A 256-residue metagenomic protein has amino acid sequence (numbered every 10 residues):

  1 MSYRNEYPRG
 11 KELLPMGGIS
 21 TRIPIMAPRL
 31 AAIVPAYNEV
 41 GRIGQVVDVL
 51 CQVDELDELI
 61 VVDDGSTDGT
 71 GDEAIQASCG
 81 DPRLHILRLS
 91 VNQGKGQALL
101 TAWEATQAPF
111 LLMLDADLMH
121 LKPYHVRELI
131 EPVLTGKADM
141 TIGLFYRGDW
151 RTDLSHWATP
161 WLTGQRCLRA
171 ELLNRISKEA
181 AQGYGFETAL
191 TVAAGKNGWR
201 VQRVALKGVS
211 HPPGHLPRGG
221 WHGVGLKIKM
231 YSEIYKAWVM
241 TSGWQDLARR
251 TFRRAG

Functional and structural regions predicted by a protein language model:
R22, A181, T188, G195-G256: Hydrophobic helical membrane-anchoring modules
R29-A31, E58, A189: Cell-envelope/extracellular polymer assembly enzymes that use nucleotide-activated donors
N38-Q52: Short, well-formed alpha-helical segments that are part of the catalytic scaffolds of diverse glycosyltransferases
D63-D72: A conserved acidic beta->alpha catalytic loop
S90-T106: Glycine-rich, basic loop-to-helix element that forms the pyrophosphate-binding segment of sugar-nucleotide handling
L111: Short aromatic/hydrophobic "clamp" motif used to bind/position activated sugar donors
P123-I142: Conserved donor-nucleotide/metal-binding helix-loop-beta segment in metal-dependent transferases, i.e., the alpha-helix
T141-D153: Short beta-strand-to-loop element that shapes/binds the nucleotide-sugar donor at the catalytic cleft/hinge
